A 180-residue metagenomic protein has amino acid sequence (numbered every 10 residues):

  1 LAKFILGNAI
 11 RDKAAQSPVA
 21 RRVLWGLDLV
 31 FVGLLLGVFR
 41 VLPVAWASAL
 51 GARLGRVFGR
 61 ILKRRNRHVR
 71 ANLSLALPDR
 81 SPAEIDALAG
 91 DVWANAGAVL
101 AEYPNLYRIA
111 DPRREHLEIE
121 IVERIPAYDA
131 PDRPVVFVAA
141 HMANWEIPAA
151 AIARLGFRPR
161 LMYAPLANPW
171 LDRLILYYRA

Functional and structural regions predicted by a protein language model:
A2-A139, D172-Y178: Membrane-anchoring hydrophobic helices of lipid-metabolizing enzymes
A98, P131-A180: Catalytic core of membrane glycerolipid acyltransferases/transacylases, capturing the structured, soluble-facing
